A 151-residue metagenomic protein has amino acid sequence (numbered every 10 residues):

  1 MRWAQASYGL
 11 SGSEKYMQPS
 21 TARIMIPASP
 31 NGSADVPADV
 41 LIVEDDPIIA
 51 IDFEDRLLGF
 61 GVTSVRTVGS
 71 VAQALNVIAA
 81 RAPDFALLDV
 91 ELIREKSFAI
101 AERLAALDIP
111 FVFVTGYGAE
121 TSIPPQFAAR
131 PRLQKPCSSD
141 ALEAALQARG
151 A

Functional and structural regions predicted by a protein language model:
M1-D39, Q134-A151: Non-catalytic signal-transmission and effector/linker regions of two-component phosphorelay proteins
E44: Conserved acidic carboxylate
I51-R56: Charged docking surfaces used in two-component/phosphorelay signaling
V62-S70, V77: Short hydrophobic/Thr-rich beta-strand motif most characteristic of the beta2 strand and flanking loop of CheY-like
D89: Active-site residues of response regulator receiver
I93: The feature encodes the CheY-like receiver
F98-I109: Short amphipathic alpha-helix used as the core "switch/output" element in two-component signaling
V112-V114: Hydrophobic/aromatic residues positioned on beta-strands within the core alpha/beta folds
